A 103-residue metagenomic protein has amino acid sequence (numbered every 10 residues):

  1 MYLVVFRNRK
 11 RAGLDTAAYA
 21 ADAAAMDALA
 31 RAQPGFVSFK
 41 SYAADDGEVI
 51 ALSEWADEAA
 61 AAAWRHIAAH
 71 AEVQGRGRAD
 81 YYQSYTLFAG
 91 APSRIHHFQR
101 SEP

Functional and structural regions predicted by a protein language model:
M1-V49, E58-H66, Y82-P103: Short S/T/G/P-rich N-terminal loop/turn motif that feeds into the first structured element of a domain
R65, Q74-G77: Short, flexible helix/strand-to-coil boundary loops that buttress conserved ligand/catalytic motifs in alpha/beta
